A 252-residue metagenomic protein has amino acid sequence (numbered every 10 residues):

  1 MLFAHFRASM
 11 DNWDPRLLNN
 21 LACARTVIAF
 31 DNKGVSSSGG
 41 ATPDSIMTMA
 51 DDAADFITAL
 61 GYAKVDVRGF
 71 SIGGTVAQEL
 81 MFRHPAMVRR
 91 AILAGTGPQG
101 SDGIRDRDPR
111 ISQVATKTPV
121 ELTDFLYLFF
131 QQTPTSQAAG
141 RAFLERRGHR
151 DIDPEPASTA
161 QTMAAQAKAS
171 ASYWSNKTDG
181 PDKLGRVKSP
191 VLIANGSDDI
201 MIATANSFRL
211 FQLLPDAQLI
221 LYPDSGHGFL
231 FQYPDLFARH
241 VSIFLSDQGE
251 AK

Functional and structural regions predicted by a protein language model:
M1-G39: Conserved HGGG/HGGXW glycine-rich cap/lid loop of the alpha/beta-hydrolase fold
I28-R68, R239: Active-site loop/oxyanion-hole signature of alpha/beta-hydrolase fold enzymes
G69-G73, A77: Gly/Ala-rich beta-loop-alpha elbow adjacent to hydrolase catalytic centers
F82, R89-E121: Flexible "cap/lid" loop of the alpha/beta hydrolase fold
D108, Q113, Y127-D182, S189: Alpha/beta-hydrolase
V187, I193-N195: Short beta-strand/loop motif that positions the catalytic acidic residue of the alpha/beta-hydrolase fold
I200-N206: Conserved alpha/beta-hydrolase "acid-adjacent" motif
D216-K252: Catalytic active-site module of serine/aspartate enzymes centered on a nucleophile-bearing elbow/loop
